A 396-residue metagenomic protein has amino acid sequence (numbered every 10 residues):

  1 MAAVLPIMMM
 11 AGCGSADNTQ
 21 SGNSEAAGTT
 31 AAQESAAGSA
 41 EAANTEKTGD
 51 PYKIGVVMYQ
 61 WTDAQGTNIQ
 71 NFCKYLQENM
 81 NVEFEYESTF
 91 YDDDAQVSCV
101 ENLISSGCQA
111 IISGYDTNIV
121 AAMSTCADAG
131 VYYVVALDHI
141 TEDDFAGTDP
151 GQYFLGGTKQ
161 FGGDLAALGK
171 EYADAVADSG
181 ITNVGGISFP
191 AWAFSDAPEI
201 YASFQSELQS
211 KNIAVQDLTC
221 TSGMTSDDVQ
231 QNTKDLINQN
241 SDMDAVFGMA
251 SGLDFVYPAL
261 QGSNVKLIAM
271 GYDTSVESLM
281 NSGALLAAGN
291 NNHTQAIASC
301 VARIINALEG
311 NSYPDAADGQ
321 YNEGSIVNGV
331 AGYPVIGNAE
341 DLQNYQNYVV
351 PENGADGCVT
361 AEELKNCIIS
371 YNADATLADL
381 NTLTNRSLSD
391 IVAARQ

Functional and structural regions predicted by a protein language model:
A2-M8: Bacterial N-terminal signal peptides
M10-T29: Bacterial lipoprotein signal-peptidase II cleavage site
E46-N79, E85-S98, Y115-N118, F189-P198: Extracytoplasmic "Venus flytrap"
I54, M58, T62-D63, C73 (+4 more regions): An alpha-beta-alpha
C73, V97, E101, A110-V131 (+3 more regions): Hydrophobic alpha-helical
N79-T89, G185-G186, L208-S226: Short beta-strand elements in bilobed, periplasmic/extracellular small-molecule ligand-binding domains
T125-A166, V276-L279: Flexible loop/hinge segments that line or gate small-molecule binding clefts
R303-Q396: Hinge/cleft segment of the Venus flytrap/periplasmic-binding protein
